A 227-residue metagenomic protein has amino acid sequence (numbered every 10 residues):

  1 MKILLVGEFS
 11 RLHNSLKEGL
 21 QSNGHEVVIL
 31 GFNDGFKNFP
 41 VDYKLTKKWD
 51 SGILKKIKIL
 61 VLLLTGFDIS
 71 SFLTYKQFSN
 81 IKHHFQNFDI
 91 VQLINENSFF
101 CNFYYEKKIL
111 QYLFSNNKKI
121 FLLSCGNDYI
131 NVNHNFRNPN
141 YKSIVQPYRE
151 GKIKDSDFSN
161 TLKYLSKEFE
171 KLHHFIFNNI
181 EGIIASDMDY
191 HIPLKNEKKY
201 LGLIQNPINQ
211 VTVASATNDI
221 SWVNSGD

Functional and structural regions predicted by a protein language model:
M1-K44, N116: N-terminal subdomain of nucleotide-sugar transferases
K2-G7, I81-Y105, K119-L122: Short N-terminal targeting/anchoring amphipathic segment
L12-N14, F36-P40, F99-N102, D128-N133 (+2 more regions): Short catalytic/ligand-binding loop motif for oxyanion handling, primarily in non-cytosolic enzymes, centered on
N33-S71: A conserved catalytic-core segment of Leloir-type glycosyltransferases
Y75-F85, K108-S115, V145-G182: Membrane-proximal helix-turn-helix segments that form the acceptor-binding/catalytic region of lipid-linked
I90-Q92, L110-K154: Active-site proximal beta-strand in glycosyltransferases
H173-I208: Helix-loop-beta element that forms the nucleotide-linked donor phosphate-binding surface in glycosyltransferases
K198-D227: Conserved donor-binding/catalytic core segment of Leloir-type glycosyltransferases
